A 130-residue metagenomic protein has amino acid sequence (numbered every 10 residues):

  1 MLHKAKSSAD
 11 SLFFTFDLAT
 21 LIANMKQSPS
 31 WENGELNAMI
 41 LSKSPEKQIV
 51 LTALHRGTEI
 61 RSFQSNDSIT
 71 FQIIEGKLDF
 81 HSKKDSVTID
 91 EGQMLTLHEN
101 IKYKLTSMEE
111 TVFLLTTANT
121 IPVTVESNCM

Functional and structural regions predicted by a protein language model:
M1-E46, H81, M130: A short, N-terminal "cap"/entry segment at the start of jelly-roll beta-barrel domains of the cupin/DSBH fold
N33-E35, P45-S65: Conserved short histidine dyad/triad with adjacent acidic residue
L51, T70, D85-V87: Short, surface-exposed secondary-structure edge patches
R56, N66-D79, K83: Glycine- and acidic-residue-biased ligand/ion/polar-headgroup-sensing regions
T58-I60, M94-L95, E99-K104: Histidine-centered metal-chelating micro-motifs
I74-E75, D90-E91, E109: A cytosolic small-molecule/anion-sensing beta-strand core signal
K83-E99: Short acidic-glycine-tyrosine-enriched beta hairpin
E99-V123: Ligand-binding loop in jelly-roll beta-barrel domains
